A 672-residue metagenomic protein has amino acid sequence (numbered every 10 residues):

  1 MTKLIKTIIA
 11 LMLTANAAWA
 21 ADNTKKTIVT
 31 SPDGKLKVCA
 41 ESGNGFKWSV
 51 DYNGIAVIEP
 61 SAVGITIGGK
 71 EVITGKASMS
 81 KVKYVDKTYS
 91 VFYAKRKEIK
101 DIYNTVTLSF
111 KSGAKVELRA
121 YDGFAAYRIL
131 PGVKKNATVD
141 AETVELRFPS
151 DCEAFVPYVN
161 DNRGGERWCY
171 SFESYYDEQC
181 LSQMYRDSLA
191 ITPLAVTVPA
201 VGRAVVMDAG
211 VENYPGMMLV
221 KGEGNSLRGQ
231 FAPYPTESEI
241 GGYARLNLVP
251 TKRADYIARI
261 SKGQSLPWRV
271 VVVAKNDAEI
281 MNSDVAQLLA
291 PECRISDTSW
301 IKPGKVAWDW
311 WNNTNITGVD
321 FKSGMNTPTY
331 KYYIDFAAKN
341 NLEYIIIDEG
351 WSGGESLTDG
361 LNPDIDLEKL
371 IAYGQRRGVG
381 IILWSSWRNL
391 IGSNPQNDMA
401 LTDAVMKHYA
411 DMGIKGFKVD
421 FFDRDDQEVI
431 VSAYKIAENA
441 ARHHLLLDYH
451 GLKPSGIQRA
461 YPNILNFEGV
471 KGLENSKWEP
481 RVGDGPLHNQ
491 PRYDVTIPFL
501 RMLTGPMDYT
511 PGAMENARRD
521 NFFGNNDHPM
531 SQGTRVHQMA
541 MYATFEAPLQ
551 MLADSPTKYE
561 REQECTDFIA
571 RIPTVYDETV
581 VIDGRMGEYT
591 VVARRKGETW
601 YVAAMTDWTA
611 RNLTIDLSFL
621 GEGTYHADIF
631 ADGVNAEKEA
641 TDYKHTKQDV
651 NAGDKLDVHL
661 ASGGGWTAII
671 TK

Functional and structural regions predicted by a protein language model:
M1-T24: Bacterial Sec-dependent N-terminal signal peptides
T24-L289: N-terminal accessory beta-strand-rich subdomains and adjacent acidic, glycine-rich linkers that precede catalytic cores
I129, A337, D420, L447 (+2 more regions): Conserved, mostly hydrophobic/aromatic
S261-N340, Y344: An acidic-aromatic substrate-binding cleft motif
I347-T534: Aromatic- and carboxylate-enriched substrate-binding clefts and catalytic-loop regions of carbohydrate-active enzymes
D554-Y601, E637-T641: Glycan-recognition and catalytic regions of carbohydrate-active enzymes
M586-Y625, W666-T667: Carbohydrate-binding surface patches
Q648-K672: C-terminal beta-strand-rich structural cap/linker in extracellular carbohydrate-active enzymes
